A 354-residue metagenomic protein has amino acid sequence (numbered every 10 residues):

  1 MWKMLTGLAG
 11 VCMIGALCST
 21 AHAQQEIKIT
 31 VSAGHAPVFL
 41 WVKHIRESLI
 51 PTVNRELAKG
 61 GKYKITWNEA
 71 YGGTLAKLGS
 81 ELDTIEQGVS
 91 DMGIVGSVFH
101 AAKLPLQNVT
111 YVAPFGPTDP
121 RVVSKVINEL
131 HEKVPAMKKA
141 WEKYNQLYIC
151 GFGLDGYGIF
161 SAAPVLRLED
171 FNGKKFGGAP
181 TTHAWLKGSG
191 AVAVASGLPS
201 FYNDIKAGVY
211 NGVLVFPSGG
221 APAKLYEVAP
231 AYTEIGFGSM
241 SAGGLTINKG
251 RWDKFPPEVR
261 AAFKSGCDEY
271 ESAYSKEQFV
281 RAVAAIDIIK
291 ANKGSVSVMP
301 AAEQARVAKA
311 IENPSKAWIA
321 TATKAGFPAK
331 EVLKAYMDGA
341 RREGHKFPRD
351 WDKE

Functional and structural regions predicted by a protein language model:
M1-M4: Positively charged n-region of N-terminal signal peptides that target proteins for export
G7-A16: Bacterial N-terminal signal peptides
L17-A23: Sec/Tat signal peptide C-region and signal peptidase I cleavage site
Q24-V122, A136-E354: N-terminal secretory/targeting leader peptides
P120-L130: Glycine/proline-centered hinge or cleavage motifs at structural transition points of membrane proteins
K133: An active-site-proximal structural segment forming one wall of the substrate-binding cleft that immediately precedes
